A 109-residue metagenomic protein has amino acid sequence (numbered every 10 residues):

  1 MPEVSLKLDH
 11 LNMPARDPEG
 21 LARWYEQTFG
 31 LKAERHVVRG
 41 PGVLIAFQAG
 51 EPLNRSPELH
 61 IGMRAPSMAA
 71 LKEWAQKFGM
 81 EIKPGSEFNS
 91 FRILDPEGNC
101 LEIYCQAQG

Functional and structural regions predicted by a protein language model:
P2-G50: Core segments of cupin and vicinal oxygen chelate
E3-V4, L53-N54, Q76-K77: Generic signal for short, ordered secondary-structure residues within or immediately flanking folded domains
K7, P57, E87: Exposed loop/turn and edge beta-strand positions of beta-sandwich/beta-sheet ligand-binding modules
P18, I61-C100, C105-Q108: Vicinal oxygen chelate
F29-L59, A65, P96, C100-A107: Conserved short beta-strand elements that form part of the metal-binding/catalytic scaffold of enzyme active sites
